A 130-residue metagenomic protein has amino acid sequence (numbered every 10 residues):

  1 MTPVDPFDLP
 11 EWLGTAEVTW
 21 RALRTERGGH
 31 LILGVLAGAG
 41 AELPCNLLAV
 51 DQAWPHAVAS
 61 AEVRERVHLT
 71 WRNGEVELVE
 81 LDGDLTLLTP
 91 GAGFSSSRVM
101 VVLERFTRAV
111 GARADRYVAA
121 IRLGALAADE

Functional and structural regions predicted by a protein language model:
M1-L36, N73-E75, V79-L81: Charge-rich, low-complexity N-terminal segments
W20, G74, V110-R113, Y117 (+1 more regions): Short secondary-structure junctions and interdomain/linker hinges
H30-A53: Short, well-structured hydrophobic secondary-structure segments
N46-T86, P90: Short, internal acidic amphipathic alpha-helical interface segments that mediate docking to partner proteins
R66, T70, V102-R116: Conserved short hydrophobic interaction patches
G83-E104, D115-R122, A127-E130: Well-ordered alpha/beta subsegment
